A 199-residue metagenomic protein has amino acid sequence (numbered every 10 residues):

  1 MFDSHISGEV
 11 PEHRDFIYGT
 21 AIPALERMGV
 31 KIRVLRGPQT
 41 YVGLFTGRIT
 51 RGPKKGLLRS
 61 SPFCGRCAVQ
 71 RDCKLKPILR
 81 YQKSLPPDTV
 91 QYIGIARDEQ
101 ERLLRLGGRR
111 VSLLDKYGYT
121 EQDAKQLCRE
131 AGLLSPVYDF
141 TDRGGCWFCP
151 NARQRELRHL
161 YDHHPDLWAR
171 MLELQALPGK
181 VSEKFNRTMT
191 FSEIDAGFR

Functional and structural regions predicted by a protein language model:
M1-R199: Nucleotide-activated chemistry modules centered on ATP-dependent adenylation/adenylyltransferase
